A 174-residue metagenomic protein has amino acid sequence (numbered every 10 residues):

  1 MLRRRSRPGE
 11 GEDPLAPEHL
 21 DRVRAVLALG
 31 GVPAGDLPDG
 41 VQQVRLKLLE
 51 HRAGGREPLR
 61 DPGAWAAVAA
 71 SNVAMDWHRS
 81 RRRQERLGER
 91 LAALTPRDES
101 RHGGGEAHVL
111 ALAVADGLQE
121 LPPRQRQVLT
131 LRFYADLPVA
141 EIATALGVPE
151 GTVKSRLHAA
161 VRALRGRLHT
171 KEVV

Functional and structural regions predicted by a protein language model:
M1-A28, A34-V41, L49-R52: A short, charge-rich alpha-helical start-of-domain segment used by transcription regulators
L2-S6, G11, R86, T144 (+1 more regions): C-terminal edge and immediately downstream basic/flexible tail or linker adjoining helix-turn-helix-like DNA-binding
L27, P33, A113-L121: Short amphipathic alpha-helical boundary/capping segments
D39-L46, E50, R60-N72: Structural recognition of an alpha-helix C-terminal capping motif at a helix-to-coil junction
V68-E89, R101, A107, A159: Arg/Lys-rich amphipathic alpha helix in sigma70-family domain 2
S71, M75, L146-E172: DNA-recognition helix of helix-turn-helix
R81, A92-Q119: Acidic, proline/glycine-rich intrinsically disordered inter-domain spacer in sigma factors
V128-R132: A short pre-motif secondary-structure segment
